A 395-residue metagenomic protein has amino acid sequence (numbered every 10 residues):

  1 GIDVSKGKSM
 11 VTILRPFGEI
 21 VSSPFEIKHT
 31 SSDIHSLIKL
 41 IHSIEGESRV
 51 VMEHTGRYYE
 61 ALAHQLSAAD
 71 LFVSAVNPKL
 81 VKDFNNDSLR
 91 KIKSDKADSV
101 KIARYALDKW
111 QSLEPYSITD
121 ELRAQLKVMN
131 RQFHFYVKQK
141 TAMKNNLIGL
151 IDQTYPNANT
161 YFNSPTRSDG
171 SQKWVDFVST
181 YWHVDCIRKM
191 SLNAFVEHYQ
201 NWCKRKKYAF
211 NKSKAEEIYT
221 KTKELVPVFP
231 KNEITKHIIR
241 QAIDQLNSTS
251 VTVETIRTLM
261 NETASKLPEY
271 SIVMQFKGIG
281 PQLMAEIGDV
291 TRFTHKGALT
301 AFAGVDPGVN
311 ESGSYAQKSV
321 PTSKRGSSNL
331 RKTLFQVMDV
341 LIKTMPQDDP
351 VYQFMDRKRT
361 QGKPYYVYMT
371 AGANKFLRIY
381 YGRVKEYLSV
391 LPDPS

Functional and structural regions predicted by a protein language model:
G1-S395: A detector of single, family-specific signature residues that are central to catalytic or substrate-handling motifs
